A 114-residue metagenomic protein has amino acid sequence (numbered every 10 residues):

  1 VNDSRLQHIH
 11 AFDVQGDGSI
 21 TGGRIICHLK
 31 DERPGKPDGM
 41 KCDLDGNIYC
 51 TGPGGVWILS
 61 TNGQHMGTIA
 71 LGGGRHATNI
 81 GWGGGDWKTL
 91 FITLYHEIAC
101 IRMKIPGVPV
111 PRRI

Functional and structural regions predicted by a protein language model:
V1, F12-Q15, M40: N-terminal first-folded block
V1-R5, N47-P53, L59, F91-H96: Conserved beta-strand positions in repeat-built beta-propeller and related beta-rich domains
L6-H8, I20: A detector of repeated loop/turn-to-beta-strand junctions in beta-rich toroidal repeat architectures
H8-A11, L59, I98-R102: Structural motif
F12-S19, R102-P111: Short loop/turn segments immediately following beta-strands, especially the blade-tip and inter-blade linker loops
D13-R33, I58-G72: Blade-edge beta-strand/turn elements of extracellular beta-propeller and related beta-sheet repeat scaffolds
L29-P53, G74-K88: Beta-rich, blade/repeat-based domains predominating in secreted/periplasmic proteins but also intracellular
R75, G84-D86, T93-A99, K104-G107: A short, acidic, flexible beta-alpha connecting loop/helix-capping segment that sits on the rim of active
